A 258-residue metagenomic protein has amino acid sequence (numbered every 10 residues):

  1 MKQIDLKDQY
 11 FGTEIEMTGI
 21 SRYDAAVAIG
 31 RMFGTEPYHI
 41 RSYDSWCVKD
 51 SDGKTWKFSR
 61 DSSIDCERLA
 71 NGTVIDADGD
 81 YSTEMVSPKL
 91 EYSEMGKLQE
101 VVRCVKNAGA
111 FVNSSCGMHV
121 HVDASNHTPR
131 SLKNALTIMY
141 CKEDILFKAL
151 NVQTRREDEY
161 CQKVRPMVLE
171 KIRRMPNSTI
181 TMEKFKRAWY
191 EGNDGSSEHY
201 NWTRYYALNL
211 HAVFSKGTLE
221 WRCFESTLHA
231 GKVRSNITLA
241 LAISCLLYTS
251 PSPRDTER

Functional and structural regions predicted by a protein language model:
M1-A108: Terminal catalytic/cofactor-binding subdomain
R31, E94-V101, S125-L150, L228-S244: Helical (often loop-to-helix) elements that flank the catalytic cores of nucleotide-handling enzymes
M32-P37, V105-V112, K142-D144, A242-L247: A common structural junction motif
K57-S59, R68, K133-C223: Aromatic/basic-lined ligand-recognition segments that form π-stacking hydrophobic pockets flanked by Lys/Arg to engage
T73-D78, G109-S114, L210-S215: Short glycine/proline-enriched loop/turn "hinge" motifs that connect secondary-structure elements and lie
F111-H127, T218-R222: Histidine-centered divalent-metal-coordination microenvironment in nucleic-acid enzymes
W202-Y205, S215-L247: Beta-strand-rich recognition/accessory modules
Y248-R258: Single conserved hydrophobic/aromatic residue that forms the stacking wall/gate of nucleotide- or nucleobase-binding
